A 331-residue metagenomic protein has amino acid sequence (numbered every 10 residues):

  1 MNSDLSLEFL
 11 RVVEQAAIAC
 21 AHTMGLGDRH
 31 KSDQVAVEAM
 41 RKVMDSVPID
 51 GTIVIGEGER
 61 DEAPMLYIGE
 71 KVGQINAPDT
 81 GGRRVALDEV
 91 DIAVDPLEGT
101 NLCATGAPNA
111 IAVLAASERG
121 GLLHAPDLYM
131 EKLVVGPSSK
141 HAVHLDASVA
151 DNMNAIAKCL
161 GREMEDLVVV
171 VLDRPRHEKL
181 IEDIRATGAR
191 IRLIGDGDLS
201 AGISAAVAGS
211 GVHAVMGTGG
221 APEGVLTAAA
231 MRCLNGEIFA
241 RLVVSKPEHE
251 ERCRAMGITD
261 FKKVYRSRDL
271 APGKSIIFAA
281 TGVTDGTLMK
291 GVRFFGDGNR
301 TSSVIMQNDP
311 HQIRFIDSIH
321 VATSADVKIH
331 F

Functional and structural regions predicted by a protein language model:
M1-A93, K158, L199-S200, S204 (+3 more regions): N-terminal subdomain of lithium-sensitive/metallo-dependent phosphomonoesterases centered on the IMPase/IPPase/PAP
I53-E57, I92-V94, C103-T105, H124-A125 (+5 more regions): General beta-strand structural signal in soluble alpha/beta enzymes
K71-I75, P108-L122, G209-G211, R232-G236: A glycine- and small-aliphatic-rich helix-loop capping segment at beta-alpha/alpha-beta transitions that lines
N76-R83, T100-T105, I156-G161, I181 (+4 more regions): A generic local secondary-structure boundary/capping motif
R83, L87-E98, L102-G121: DPxDG-like acidic metal-binding loop motif
P96-T105, A110-A112, E178, L199-I203 (+3 more regions): Short glycine/serine/threonine-rich phosphate/pyrophosphate-binding segments that cradle anionic phosphate groups
V113, E118-L193, M256, G286-R293 (+1 more regions): Acidic beta-strand-loop-alpha-helix segment within the catalytic core of divalent metal-dependent phosphate-processing
I184, G195, S204-G209, A214-V215 (+1 more regions): Helical "lid/coupling" subdomains associated with nucleotide-phosphate turnover
